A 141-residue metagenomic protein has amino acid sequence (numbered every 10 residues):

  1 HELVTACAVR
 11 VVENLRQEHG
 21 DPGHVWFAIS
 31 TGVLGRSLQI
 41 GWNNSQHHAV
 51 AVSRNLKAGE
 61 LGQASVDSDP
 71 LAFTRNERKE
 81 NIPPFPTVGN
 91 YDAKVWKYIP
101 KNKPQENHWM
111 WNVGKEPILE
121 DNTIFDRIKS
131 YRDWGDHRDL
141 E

Functional and structural regions predicted by a protein language model:
H1-G20, G62-P86: Small/polar-residue-rich loop-to-helix segments that shape phosphate-bearing ligand pockets
Q17, I40-N44, K97, K101: Short, well-ordered alpha-helices that flank and scaffold nucleotide-derived cofactor binding pockets
E18-G23, K103-E106: Glycine-rich phosphate-binding loop signature in dinucleotide/nucleotide-binding domains
G23-A28, W109: Short glycine-rich phosphate-binding loop at a beta-alpha junction
S30-L38, D92-W96: Short glycine/serine/threonine-rich phosphate/pyrophosphate-binding segments that cradle anionic phosphate groups
W42-T74: Redox- and metal-dependent alpha/beta enzyme cores, enriched for Fe-S-associated oxidoreductases and cofactor-handling
D67-N107, N112-E116, E120-D121: Active-site-adjacent helical/loop segments in soluble small-molecule enzymes
E116-E141: C-terminal accessory extensions appended to soluble enzyme cores
